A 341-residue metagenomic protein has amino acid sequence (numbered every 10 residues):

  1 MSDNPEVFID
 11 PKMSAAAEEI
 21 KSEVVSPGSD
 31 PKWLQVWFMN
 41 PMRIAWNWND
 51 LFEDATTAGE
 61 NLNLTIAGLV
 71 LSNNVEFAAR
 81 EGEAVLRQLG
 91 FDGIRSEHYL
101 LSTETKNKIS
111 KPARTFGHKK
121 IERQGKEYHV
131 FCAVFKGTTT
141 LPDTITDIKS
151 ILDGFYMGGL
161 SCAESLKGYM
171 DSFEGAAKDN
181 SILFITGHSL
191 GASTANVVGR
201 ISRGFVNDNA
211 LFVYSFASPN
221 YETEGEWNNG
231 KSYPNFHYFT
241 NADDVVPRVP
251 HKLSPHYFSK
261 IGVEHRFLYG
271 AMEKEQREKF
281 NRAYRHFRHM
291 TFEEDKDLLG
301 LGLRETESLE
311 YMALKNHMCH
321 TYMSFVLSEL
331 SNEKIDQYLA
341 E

Functional and structural regions predicted by a protein language model:
S2-E104, I109: N-terminal low-complexity, Ser/Thr- and acidic-residue-enriched intrinsically disordered segments
F38-I44, L62-V70, V130, I201 (+2 more regions): Extended low-polarity, hydrophobic cluster-rich segments
G68, V198-S202, Y257-I261: Buried hydrophobic packing segments
F77, I121-Q124, G137-L141, P219-E222 (+1 more regions): Short loop/turn segments at secondary-structure transitions that flank enzyme active sites
A84-T186, V197, I201-S215, N229-H237 (+5 more regions): A conserved cap/lid and substrate-binding interface adjacent to the catalytic center of lipid-processing enzymes
S189-T194: Active-site loop->helix "elbow" adjoining a glycine-rich segment at hydrolase catalytic centers
L211-D295: The feature captures the conserved acid-bearing segment of alpha/beta-hydrolase catalytic domains
R277-L339: Long, charge-rich alpha-helical interaction segments
